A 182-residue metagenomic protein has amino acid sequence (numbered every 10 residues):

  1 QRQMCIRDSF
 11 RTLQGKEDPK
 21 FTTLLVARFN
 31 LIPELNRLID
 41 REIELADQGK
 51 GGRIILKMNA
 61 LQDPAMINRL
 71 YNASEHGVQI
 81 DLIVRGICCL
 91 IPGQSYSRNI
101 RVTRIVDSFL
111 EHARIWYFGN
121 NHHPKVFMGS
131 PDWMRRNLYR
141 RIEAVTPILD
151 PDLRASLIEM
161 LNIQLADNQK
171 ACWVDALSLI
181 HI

Functional and structural regions predicted by a protein language model:
Q1-Q3, I83-F118: HKD-type phospholipase D/PLD-like phosphodiesterase module
R2-I6, I182: Short, small-residue-biased leader/transition segments that mark boundaries at the very start of proteins
R7-N30, L38-L45: N-terminal cationic and glycine-rich segments that engage phosphates or anionic surfaces
L13-T22, D47-G51, S95-Y96, R136-I142 (+1 more regions): Short acidic (Asp/Glu) and glycine-rich catalytic loops that position anionic groups and cofactors
A27, L56-N59, D81-R85, T103-I105 (+4 more regions): Generic beta-strand/beta-sheet core signal
L38-R101: Primarily the HKD phosphodiesterase
L61-M66, C88-G93, F109-H112, H123-P124 (+2 more regions): Flexible loop/turn segments at secondary-structure boundaries
G119-F127, D132-R136, R141-L179: C-terminal structured "cap/appendage" subdomains that terminate the fold
